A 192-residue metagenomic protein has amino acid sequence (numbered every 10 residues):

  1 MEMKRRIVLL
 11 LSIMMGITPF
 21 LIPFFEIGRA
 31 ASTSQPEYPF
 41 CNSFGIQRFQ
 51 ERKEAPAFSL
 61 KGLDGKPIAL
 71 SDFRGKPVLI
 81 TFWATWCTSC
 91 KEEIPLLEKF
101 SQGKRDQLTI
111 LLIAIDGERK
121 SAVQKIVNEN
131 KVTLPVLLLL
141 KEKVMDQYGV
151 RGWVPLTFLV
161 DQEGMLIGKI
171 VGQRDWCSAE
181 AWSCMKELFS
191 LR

Functional and structural regions predicted by a protein language model:
M1-A57: N-terminal targeting signals for export/organelle localization
Q50-R52, A57-V78: A short beta-strand-turn-helix
R74, F82-K99: Conserved redox-active cysteine motifs that mediate thiol-disulfide chemistry, especially di-cysteine Cys-X(1-2)-Cys
R74-K76, D106, V132-T133: Active-site acidic short loop of glycosyltransferases
T81, L111-I113, P135-L137: Structural recognition of the beta-strand scaffold that forms the well-ordered cores of secreted hydrolase catalytic
K91-N130, L140-Q147: Structural microenvironment flanking redox-active thiols in thiol-disulfide oxidoreductases
K125-T133, L140-E187: Thiol/disulfide oxidoreductase modules built on the thioredoxin-like
